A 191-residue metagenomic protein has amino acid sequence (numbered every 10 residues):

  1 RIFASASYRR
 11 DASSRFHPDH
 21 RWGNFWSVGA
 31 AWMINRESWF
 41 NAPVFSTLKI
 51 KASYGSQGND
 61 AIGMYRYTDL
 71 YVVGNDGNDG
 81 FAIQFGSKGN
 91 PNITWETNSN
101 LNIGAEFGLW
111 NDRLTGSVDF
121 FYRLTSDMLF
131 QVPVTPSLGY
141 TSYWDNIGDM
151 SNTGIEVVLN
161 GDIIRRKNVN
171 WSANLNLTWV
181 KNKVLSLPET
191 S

Functional and structural regions predicted by a protein language model:
R1-S191: Extracellular/periplasmic, surface-exposed regions of secreted and cell-surface proteins
